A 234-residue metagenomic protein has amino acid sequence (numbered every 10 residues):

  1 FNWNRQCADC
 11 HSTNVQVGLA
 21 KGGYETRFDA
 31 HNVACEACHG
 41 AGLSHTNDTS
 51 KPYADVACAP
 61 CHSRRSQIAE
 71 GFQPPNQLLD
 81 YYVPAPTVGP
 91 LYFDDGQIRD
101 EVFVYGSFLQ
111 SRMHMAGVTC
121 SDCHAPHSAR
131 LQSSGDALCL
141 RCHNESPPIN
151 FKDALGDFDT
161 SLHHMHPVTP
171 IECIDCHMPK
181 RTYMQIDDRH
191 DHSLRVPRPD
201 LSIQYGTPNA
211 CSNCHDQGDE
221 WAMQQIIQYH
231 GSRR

Functional and structural regions predicted by a protein language model:
F1, N14-R234: Primarily the internal scaffold of c-type cytochrome electron-transfer domains, especially repeated/multiheme c-type
W3-T13: N-terminal export/assembly segments and adjacent metallocofactor-ligating motifs of anaerobic energy-metabolism
